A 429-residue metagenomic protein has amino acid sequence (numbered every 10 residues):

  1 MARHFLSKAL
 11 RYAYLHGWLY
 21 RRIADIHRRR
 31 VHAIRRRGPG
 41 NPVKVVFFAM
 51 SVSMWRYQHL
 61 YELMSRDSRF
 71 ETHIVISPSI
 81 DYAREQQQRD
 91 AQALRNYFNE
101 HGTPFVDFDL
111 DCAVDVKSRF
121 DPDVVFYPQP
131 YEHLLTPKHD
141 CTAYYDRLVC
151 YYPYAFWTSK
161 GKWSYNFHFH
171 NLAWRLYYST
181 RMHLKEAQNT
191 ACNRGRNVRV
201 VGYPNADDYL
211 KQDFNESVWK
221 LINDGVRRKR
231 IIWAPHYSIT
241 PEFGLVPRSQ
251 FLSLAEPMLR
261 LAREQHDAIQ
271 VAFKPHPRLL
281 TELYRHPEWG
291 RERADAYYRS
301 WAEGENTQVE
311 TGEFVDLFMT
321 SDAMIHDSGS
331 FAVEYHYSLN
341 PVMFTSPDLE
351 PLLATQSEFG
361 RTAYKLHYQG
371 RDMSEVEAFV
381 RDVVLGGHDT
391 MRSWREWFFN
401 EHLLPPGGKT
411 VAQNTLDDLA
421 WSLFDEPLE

Functional and structural regions predicted by a protein language model:
L10-H32, P153, H168-P247: A nucleotide-sugar donor-handling region in carbohydrate enzymes
A24-S51: Nucleotide-activated donor-dependent transferases that construct or modify glycoconjugates
V46-L210: Active-site and donor-binding regions of nucleotide-sugar-utilizing enzymes
R56-R66, P204-A294, L385, E396 (+1 more regions): Conserved catalytic-core segment of nucleotide-activated headgroup transferases in glycan assembly
P104-L110, N306-T311, Y364-F379: Short acidic-hydrophobic, aromatic-tinged amphipathic segments that line or gate anion-handling sites
L110, H286-V333: Donor nucleotide-activated moiety binding/catalytic core segment of transferases that use nucleotide-activated donors
W289, S330-L403: Catalytic binding pocket for nucleotide-activated donors in carbohydrate/polymer assembly enzymes
P406-E429: C-terminal alpha-helical cap of glycosyltransferases
